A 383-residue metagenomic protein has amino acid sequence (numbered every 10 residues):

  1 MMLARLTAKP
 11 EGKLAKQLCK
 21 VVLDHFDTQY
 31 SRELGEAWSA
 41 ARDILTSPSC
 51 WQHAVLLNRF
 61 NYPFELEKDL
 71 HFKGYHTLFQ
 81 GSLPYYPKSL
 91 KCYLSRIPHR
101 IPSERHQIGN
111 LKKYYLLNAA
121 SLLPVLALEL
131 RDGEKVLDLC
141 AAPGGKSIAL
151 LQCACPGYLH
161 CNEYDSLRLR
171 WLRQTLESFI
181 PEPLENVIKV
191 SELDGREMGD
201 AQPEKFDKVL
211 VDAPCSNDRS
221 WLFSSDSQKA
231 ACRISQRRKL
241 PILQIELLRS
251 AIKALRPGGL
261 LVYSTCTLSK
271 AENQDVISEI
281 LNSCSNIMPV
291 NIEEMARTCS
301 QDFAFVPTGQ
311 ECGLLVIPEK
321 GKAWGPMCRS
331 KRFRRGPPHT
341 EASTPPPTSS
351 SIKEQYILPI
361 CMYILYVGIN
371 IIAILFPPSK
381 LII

Functional and structural regions predicted by a protein language model:
L3-C153, H160-E182, V187-Q202, P241 (+4 more regions): Glycine-rich nucleotide cofactor-binding entry segment
R59-Y62, F223, K353: Helix N-cap motif at beta-to-alpha junctions
L122, H160, D218-R219, M327 (+1 more regions): Structural detector for hydrophobic anchor residues on beta-strands
K135, Y158, G258-L260: Short glycine-centered segments of the SAM/dcSAM-binding site in methyltransferase folds
A154, S191-L193, A201-S250, A254-G258 (+3 more regions): Mobile active-site "lid"/loop adjacent to the S-adenosyl-L-methionine
C155, L184-N186, S285, A342: Residue-level signal for beta-strand positions within conserved beta-sheet cores that form or flank
V262, C266-I360, G368, A373-I383: C-terminal catalytic and target-recognition region of SAM-dependent MTase-like enzymes, primarily methyltransferases
